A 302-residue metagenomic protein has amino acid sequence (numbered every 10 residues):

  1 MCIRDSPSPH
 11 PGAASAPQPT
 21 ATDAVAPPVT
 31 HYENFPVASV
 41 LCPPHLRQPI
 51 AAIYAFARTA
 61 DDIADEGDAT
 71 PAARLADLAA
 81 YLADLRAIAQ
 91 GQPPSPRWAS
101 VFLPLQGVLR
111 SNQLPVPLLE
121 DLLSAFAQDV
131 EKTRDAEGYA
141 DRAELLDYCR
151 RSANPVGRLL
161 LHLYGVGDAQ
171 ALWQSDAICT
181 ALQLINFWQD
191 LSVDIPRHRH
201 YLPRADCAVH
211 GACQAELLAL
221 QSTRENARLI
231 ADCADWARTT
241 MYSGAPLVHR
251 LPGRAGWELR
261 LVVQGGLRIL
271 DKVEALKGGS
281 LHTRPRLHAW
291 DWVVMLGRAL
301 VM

Functional and structural regions predicted by a protein language model:
R4-L182, W188-M302: Catalytic cores of Mg2+-dependent Asp-rich isoprenoid enzymes
